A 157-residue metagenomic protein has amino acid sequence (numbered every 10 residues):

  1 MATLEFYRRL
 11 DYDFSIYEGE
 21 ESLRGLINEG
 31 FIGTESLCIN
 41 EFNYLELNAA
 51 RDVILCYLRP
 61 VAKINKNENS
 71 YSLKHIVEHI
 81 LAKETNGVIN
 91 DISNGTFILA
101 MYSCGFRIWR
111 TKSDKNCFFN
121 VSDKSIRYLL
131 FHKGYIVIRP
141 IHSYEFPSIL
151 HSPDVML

Functional and structural regions predicted by a protein language model:
M1-D52: Intrinsically disordered, low-complexity serine/threonine- and proline-rich regulatory segments
T3, I64-N65, N69, N90-S93: A diffuse structural propensity rather than consistent per-protein peaks
T3-G25, S70, H79-L81, Y144-L157: Feature of secretome-associated and extracellular-like proteins
D11, I54-L58, A62, L81 (+3 more regions): Generic secondary-structure transition motif, activating predominantly at the C-termini of alpha-helices
C38-K83: Positively charged, polyanion-binding regions of nucleic-acid-associated proteins
I80-T111: Charge-enriched amphipathic alpha-helical scaffolds
D114-L157: Phospho-regulated, low-complexity intrinsically disordered regions of nuclear gene-regulatory and chromatin-associated
